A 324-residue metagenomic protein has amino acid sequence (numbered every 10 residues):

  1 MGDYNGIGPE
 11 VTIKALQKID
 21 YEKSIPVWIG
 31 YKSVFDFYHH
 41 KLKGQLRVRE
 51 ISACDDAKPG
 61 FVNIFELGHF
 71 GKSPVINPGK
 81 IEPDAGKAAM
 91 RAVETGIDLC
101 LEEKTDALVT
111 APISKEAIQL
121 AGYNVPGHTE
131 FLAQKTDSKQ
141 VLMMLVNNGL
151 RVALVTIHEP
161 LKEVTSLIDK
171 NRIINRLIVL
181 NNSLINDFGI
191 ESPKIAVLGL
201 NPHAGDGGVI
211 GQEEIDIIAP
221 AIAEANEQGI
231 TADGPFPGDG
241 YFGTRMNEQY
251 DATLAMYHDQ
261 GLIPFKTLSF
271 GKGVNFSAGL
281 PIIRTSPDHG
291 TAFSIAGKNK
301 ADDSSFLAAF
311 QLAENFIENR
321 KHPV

Functional and structural regions predicted by a protein language model:
M1-H128, N171-M256, Q260-K266, K272-I283 (+2 more regions): Contiguous, glycine/small-aliphatic-enriched amphipathic segments in soluble metabolic enzymes
L120-L142: Glycine/threonine-rich beta-strand-loop-alpha-helix active-site module that forms ligand/phosphate-binding
K135-L150, A278-S294: Short, flexible loop segments at boundaries between secondary-structure elements
L145-I174: Ligand-binding beta-strand-loop-alpha-helix segment within the catalytic cores of soluble metabolic enzymes
